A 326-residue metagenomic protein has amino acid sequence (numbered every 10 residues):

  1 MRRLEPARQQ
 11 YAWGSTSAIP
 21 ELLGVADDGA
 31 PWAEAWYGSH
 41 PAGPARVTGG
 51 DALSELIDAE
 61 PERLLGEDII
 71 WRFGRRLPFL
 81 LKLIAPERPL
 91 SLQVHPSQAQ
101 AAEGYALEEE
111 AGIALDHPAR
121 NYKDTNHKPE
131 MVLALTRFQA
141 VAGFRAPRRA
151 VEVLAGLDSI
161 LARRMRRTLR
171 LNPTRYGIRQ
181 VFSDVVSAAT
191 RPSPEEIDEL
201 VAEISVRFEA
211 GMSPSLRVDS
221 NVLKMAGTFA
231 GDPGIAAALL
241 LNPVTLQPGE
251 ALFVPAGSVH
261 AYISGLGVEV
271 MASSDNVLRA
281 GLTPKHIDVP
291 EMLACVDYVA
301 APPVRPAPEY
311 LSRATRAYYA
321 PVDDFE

Functional and structural regions predicted by a protein language model:
M1-G211, P284-P308, A317: Transition-metal
E209-N221: Short, compositionally biased leader-like segments
S220-P248: Conserved AWS/pre-SET-to-SET junction and N-terminal core of the SET lysine methyltransferase domain, specifically
T245-S264: Conserved metal-binding segment of the jelly-roll/cupin
S258-P284: Catalytic core of Fe(II)/2-oxoglutarate
Y319-E326: Acidic/His-leaning functional-site neighborhoods
